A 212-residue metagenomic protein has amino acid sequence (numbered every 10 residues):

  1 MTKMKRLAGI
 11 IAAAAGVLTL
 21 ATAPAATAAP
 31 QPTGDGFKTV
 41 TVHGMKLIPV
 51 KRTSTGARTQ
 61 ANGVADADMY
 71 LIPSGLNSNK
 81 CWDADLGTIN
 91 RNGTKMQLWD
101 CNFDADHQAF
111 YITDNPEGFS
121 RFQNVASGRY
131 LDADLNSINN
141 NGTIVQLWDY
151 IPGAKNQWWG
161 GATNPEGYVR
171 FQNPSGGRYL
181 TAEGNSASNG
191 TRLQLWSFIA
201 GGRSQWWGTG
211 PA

Functional and structural regions predicted by a protein language model:
M1-A29: Secretory targeting and sorting signals
M1-T2, E117, E166, I199: General helical secondary-structure elements
K3, A14-G16, H43, S127 (+3 more regions): Terminal low-complexity, poorly structured segments
I11-A12, F103, P152, G161 (+1 more regions): A periodicity- and composition-biased signal for non-globular, repetitive helical segments
P24, R91-T94, N141-T143, N189-T191: Residue-level signal for beta-strand positions within conserved beta-sheet cores that form or flank
A29-N90, D106-N139, Q157-A187, Q205-A212: Extracellular glycan-recognition/adhesion modules and their associated mucin-like linkers
T94-D100, T143-D149, L193-S197: Aromatic-rich beta-strand patches that line glycan-recognition/binding surfaces of extracellular proteins
D100-A105, Y150-A154, I199-G201: Extracellular beta-rich ligand/substrate-recognition surface
